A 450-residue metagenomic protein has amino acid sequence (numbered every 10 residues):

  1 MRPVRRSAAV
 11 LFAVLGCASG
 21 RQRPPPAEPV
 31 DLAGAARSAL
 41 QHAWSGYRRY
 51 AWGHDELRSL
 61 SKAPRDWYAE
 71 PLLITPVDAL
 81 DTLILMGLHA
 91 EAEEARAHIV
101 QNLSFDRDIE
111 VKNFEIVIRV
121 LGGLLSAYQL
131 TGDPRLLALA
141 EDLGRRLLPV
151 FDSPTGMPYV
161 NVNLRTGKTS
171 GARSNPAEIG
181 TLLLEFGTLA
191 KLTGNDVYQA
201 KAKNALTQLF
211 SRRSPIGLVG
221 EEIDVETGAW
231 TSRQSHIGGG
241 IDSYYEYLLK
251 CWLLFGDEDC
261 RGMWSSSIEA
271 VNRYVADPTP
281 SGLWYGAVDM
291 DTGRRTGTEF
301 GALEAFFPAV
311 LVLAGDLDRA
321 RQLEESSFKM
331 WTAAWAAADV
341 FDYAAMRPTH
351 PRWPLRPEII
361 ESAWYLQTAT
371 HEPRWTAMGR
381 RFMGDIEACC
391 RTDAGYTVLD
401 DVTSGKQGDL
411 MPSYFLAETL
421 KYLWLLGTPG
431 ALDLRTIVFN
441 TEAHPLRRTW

Functional and structural regions predicted by a protein language model:
M1, G16-A18: Coiled-coil-like amphipathic alpha-helices with heptad-repeat character
M1-A8: Bacterial N-terminal signal peptides that target proteins for export
A8-G16: Bacterial N-terminal signal peptides
A18-W450: Glycan-recognition and catalytic cores of secretory/periplasmic carbohydrate-active enzymes
